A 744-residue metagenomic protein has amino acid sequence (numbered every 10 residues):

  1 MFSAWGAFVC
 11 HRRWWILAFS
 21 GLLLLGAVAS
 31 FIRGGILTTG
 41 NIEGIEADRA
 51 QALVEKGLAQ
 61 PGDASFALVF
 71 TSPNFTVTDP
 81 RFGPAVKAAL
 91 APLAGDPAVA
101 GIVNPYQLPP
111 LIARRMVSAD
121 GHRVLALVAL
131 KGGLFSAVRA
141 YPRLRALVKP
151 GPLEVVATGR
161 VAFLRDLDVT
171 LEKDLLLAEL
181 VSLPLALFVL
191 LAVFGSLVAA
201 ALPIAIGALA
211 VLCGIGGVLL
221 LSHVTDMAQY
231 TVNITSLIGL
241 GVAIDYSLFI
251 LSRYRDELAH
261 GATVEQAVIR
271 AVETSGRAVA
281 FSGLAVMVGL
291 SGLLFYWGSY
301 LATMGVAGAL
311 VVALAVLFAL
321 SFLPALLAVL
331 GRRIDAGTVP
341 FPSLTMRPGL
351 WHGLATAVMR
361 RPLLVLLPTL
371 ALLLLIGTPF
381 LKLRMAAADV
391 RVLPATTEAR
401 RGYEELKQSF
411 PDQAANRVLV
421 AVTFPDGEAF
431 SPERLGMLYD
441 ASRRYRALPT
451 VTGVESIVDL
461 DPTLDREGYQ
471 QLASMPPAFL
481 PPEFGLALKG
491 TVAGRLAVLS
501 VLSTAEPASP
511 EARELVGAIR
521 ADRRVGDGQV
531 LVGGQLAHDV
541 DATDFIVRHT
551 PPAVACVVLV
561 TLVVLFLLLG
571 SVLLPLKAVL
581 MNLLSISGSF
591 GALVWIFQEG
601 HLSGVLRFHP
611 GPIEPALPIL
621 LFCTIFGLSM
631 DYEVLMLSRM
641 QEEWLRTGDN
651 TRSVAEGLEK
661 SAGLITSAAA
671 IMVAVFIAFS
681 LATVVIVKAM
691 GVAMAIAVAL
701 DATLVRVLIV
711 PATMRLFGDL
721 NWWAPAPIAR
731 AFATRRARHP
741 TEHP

Functional and structural regions predicted by a protein language model:
M1-G35, V99, G132-M385, V525-P744: Membrane-embedded transmembrane helical bundles of large multi-pass transporters/channels
G35, T71-T76, D256, I334 (+3 more regions): A short, flexible beta-alpha/helix-coil linker loop
I36-G40: Interfacial/capping segments of alpha-helical transmembrane domains
E43-D63, F75-V161, K382-E599, S603 (+1 more regions): Structured non-transmembrane domains adjacent to transmembrane bundles in polytopic membrane proteins
